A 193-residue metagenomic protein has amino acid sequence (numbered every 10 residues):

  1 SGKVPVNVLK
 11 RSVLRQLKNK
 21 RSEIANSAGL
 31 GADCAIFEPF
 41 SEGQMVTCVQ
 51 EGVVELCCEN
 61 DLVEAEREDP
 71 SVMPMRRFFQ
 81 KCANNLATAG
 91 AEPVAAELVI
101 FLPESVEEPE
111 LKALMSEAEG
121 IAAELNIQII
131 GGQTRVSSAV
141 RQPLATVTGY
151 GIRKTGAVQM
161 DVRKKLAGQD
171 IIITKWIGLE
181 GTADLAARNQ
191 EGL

Functional and structural regions predicted by a protein language model:
S1-L193: Helix-biased detector of long, well-ordered alpha-helical tracts
